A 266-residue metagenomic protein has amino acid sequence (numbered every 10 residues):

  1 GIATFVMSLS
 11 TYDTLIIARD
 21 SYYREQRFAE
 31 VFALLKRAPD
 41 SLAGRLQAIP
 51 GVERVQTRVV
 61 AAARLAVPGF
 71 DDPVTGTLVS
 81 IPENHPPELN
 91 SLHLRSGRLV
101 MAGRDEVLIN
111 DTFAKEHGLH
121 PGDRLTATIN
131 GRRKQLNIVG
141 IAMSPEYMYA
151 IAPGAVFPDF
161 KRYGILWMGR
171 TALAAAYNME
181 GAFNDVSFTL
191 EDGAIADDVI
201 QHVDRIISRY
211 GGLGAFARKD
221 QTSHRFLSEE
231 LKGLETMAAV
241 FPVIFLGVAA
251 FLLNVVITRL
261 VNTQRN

Functional and structural regions predicted by a protein language model:
G1-G247, R259: Membrane transport/envelope proteins' first extracytoplasmic loop
F251-N266: Interfacial "coupling" helices/loops that link adjacent transmembrane helices in transporter permeases
